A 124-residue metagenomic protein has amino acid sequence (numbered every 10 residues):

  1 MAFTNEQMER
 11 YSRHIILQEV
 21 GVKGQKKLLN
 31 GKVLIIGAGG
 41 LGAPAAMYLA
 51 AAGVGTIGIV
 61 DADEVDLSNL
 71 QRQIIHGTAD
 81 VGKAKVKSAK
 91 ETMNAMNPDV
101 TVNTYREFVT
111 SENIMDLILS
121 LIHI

Functional and structural regions predicted by a protein language model:
M1-I122: Adenine nucleotide-associated cytosolic modules
